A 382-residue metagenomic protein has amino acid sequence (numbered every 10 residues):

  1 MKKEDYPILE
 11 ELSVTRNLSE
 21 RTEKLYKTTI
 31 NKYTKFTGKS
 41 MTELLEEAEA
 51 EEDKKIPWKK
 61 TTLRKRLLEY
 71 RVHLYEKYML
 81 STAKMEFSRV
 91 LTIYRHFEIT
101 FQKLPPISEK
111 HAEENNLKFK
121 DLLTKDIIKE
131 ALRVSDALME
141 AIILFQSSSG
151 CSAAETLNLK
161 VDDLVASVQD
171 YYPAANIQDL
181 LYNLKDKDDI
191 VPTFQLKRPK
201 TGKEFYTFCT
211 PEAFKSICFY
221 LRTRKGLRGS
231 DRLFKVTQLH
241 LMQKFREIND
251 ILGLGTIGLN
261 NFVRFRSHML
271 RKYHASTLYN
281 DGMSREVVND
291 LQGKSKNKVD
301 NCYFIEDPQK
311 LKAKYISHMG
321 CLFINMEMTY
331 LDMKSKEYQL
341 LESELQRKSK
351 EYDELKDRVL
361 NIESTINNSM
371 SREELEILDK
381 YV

Functional and structural regions predicted by a protein language model:
P7-L117, K225: N-terminal core-binding DNA-recognition domain of tyrosine recombinases/integrases
K60, L104, A112-E130, I190 (+2 more regions): DNA breakage-rejoining catalytic core of tyrosine-based enzymes
K125-L157, R271: Basic, Lys/Arg- and aromatic-enriched nucleic-acid-binding interface segment
L159-S216: Conserved tyrosine-mediated DNA breakage-rejoining catalytic core shared by Y-recombinases
V165-A166, V263-R264, M283-D307: Short, polar N-cap/turn motifs at the start of nucleic acid-interacting alpha helices
T210-F262: Active-site/catalytic core of tyrosine-dependent DNA strand-transfer enzymes
Q238-M242, I257-G282, D290: Short basic/aromatic active-site micro-motif
Q292-E344: Catalytic-site neighborhood detector that most strongly recognizes the C-terminal catalytic loop/helix of tyrosine
